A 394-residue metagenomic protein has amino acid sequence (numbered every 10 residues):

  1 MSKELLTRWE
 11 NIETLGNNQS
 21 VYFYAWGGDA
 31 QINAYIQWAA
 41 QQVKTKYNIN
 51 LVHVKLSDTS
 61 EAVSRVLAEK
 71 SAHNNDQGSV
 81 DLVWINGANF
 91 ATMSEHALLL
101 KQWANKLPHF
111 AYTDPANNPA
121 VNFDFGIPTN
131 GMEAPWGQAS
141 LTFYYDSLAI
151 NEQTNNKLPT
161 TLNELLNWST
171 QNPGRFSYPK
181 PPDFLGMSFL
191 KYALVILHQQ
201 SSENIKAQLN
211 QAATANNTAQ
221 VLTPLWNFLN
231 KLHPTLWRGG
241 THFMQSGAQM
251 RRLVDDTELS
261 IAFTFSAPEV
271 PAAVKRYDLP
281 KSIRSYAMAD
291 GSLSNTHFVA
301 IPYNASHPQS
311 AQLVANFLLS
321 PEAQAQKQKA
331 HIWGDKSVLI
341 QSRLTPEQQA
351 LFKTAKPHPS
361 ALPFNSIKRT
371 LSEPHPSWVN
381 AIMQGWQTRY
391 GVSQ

Functional and structural regions predicted by a protein language model:
K3-T7, R252, P359-Q394: Conserved C-terminal helix/tail region of periplasmic/extracytoplasmic solute-binding proteins
R8-N17, Y24, D29-N50, F143: Short, polar/charged alpha-helical segment
E13, F90, S94, N163-L166 (+8 more regions): Non-transmembrane alpha-helical segments in soluble domains of secreted/periplasmic/extracellular proteins
W26-W38, V54-E61, D76, V80 (+1 more regions): Extracytoplasmic ligand-binding site segments that recognize negatively charged/polar headgroups
V66-N75: Short, well-structured alpha-helical segments in soluble
N74-W84, L259-S266: Paired acidic/hydrophobic, glycine-rich loop segments that form the ligand-binding mouth/hinge of periplasmic-binding
W237-A300, N304: Extracytoplasmic/periplasmic substrate-binding proteins
S292, H297-S366: Mature extracytoplasmic/periplasmic domains
